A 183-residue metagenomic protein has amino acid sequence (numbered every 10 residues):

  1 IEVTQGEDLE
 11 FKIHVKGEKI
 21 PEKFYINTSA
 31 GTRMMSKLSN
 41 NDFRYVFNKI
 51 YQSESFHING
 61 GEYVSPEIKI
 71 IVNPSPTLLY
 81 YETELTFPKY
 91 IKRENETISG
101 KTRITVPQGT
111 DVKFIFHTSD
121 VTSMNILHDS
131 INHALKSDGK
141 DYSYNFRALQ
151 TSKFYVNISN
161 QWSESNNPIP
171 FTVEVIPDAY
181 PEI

Functional and structural regions predicted by a protein language model:
I1-I183: Surface-exposed loop/turn and intrinsically disordered segments
